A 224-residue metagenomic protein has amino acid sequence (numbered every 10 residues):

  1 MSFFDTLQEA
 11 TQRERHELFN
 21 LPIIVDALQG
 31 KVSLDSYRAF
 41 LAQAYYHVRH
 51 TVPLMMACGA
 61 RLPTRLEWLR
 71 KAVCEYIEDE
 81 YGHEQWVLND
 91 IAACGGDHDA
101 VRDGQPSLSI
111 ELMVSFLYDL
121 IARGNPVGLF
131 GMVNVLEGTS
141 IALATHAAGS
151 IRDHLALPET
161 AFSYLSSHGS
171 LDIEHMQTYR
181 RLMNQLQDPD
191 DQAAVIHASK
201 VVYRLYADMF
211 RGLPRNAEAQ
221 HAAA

Functional and structural regions predicted by a protein language model:
M1-A224: Non-heme di-metal
